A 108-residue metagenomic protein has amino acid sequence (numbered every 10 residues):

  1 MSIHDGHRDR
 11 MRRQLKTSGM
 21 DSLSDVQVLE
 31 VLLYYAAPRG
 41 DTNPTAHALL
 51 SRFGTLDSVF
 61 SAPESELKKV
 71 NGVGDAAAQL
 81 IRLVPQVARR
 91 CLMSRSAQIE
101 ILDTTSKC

Functional and structural regions predicted by a protein language model:
M1-V31: Charged, compositionally biased N-terminal leader segments and the immediate start of the first structured element
M20, L49, L56-V70: A short amphipathic alpha-helix within small helical-bundle interaction modules
Q27-L33, L49, I81-V84: Short alpha-helical scaffolding segments that buttress acidic/His motifs in well-ordered protein cores
A36-A37, F53-D57: Short alpha-helix boundary/capping elements
V87-C91: Amphipathic alpha-helical
L92-C108: Long, charged amphipathic helices and adjacent flexible linkers at domain junctions
